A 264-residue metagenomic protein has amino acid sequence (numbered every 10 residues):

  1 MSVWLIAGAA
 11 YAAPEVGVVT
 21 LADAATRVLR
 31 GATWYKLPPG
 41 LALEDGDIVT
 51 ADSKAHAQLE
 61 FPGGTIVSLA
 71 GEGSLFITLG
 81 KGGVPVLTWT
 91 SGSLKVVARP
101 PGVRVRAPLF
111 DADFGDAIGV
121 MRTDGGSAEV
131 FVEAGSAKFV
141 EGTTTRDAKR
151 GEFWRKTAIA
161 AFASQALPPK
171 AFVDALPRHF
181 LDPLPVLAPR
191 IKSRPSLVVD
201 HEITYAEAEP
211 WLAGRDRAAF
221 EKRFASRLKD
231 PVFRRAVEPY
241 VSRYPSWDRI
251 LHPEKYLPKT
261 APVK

Functional and structural regions predicted by a protein language model:
M1-A7: Bacterial N-terminal signal peptides
A12-W154, A158-S246: Flexible, surface-exposed loop/linker segments and immediately adjacent secondary-structure boundaries
S242-K264: Short, low-complexity, Pro/Ser/Thr/Gly-rich segments in the mature regions of secreted, periplasmic
